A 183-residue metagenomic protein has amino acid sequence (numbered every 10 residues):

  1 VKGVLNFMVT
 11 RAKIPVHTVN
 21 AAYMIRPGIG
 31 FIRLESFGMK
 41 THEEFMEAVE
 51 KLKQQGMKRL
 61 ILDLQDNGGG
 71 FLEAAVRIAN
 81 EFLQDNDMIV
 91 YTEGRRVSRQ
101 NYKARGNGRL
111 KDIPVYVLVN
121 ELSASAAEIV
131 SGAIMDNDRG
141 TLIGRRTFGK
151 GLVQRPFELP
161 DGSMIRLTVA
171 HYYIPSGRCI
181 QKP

Functional and structural regions predicted by a protein language model:
V1-P160: Cleft-lining beta-strand/loop regions that shape enzyme active-site pockets
K2-G3, M164, C179: Short, solvent-exposed loop/turn motifs
A124, Y172-I174: Short Gly/Pro-enriched loop/turn and capping motifs at secondary-structure junctions
P156, H171-Y172: Residue-level detector of beta-strand face positions
D161-A170: Short acidic, Pro/Gly- and aromatic-enriched capping/linker segments at domain boundaries
P175-P183: Conserved functional hotspot residues or short segments at active or partner-binding sites across diverse domains
